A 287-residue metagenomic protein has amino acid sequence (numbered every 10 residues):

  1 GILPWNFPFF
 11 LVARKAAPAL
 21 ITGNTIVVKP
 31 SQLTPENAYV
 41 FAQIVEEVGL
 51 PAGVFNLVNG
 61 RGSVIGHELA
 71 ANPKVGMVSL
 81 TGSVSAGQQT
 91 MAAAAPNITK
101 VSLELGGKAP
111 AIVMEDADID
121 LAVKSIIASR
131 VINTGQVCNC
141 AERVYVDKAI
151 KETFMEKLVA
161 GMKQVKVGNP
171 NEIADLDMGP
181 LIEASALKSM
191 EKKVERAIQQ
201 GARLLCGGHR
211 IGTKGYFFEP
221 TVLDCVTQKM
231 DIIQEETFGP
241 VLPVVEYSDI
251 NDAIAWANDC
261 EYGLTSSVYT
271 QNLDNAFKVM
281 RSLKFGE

Functional and structural regions predicted by a protein language model:
G1-L121, D175, Y247, N275: Rossmann-like NAD(P) dinucleotide-binding subdomain of oxidoreductase/dehydrogenase enzymes
F10, D120, K148, E152 (+3 more regions): Residues in well-ordered alpha-helical elements
P18, E68-L69, S125, R196 (+1 more regions): Well-formed, non-transmembrane alpha-helical positions, independent of function
L20, V27, N56, S102 (+4 more regions): Structural detector of well-ordered beta-strand residues that form the stable sheet scaffold of enzyme domains
V75, I112, Q199-Q200, R210 (+1 more regions): Conserved C-terminal structural/oligomerization subdomain of aldehyde/semialdehyde dehydrogenase
M77, S85-T227, W256: ALDH superfamily catalytic-core signature
G82, K148, Q271: Residues that line or immediately flank small-molecule/substrate-binding pockets and catalytic motifs
